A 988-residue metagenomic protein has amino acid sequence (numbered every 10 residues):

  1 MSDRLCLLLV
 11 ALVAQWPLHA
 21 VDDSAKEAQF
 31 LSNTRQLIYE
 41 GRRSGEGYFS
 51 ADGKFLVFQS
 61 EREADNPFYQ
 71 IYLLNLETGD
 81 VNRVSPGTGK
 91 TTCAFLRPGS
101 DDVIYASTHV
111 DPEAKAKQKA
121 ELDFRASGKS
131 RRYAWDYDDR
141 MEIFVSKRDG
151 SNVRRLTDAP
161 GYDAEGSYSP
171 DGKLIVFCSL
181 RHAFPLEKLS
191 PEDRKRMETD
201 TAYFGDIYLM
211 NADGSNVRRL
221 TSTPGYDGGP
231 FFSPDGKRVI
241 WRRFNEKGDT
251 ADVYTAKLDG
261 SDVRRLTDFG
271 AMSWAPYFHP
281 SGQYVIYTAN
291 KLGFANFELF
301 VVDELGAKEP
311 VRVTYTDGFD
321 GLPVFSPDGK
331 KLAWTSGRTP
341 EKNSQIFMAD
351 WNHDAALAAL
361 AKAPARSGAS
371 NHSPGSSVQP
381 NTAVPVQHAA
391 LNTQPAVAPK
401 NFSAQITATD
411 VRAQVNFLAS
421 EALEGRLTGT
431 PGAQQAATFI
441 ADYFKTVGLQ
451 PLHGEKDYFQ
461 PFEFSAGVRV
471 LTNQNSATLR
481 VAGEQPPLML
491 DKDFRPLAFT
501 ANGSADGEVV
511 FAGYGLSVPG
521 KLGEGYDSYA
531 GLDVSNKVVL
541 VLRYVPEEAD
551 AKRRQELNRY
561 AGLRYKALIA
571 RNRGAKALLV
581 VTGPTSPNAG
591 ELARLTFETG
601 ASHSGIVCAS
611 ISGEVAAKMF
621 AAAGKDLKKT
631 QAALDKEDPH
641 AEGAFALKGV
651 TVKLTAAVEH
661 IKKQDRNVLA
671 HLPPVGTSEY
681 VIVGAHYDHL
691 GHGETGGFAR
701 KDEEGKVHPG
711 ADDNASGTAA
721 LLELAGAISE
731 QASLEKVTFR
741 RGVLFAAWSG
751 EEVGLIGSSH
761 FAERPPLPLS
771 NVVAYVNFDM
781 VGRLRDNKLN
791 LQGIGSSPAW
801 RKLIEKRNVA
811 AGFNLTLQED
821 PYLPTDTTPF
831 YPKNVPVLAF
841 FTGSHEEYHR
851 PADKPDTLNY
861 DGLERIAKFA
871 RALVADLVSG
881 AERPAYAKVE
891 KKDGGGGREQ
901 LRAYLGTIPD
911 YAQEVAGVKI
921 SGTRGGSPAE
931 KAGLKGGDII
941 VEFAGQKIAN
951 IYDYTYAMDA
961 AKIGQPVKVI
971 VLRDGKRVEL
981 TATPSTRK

Functional and structural regions predicted by a protein language model:
G41-R42, Q59-I71, P86-T91, A106-I143 (+10 more regions): A flexible loop/linker signature enriched in serine peptidases of the S9 family
A51-D52, P98-G99, P170-D171, P234-D235 (+2 more regions): Residue-level detector of Asp-centered blade-edge/turn motifs that repeat once per structural unit in beta-propeller
L56, V103-I104, I175, V239 (+2 more regions): Hydrophobic beta-strand positions that form the internal "hydrophobic ladder" of WD40/Gbeta-like beta-propeller blades
A369, P380-A383, H388, V878-K988: C-terminal recognition in membrane/secretory proteostasis and scaffolding
P385-A436, I440-H453, E591, V615 (+1 more regions): N-terminal hydrophobic or amphipathic helices/low-complexity stretches enriched in small/hydrophobic/Pro/Gly
E424-E548, R594, A646-G649, T655-H660 (+4 more regions): Noncatalytic luminal/extracellular "stalk/propeptide" segments of secretory-pathway proteins
A482-M489, A501, G507, N536 (+4 more regions): Metal-dependent peptidase/peptidase-like ectodomains
R559-A561, Y565, S586, Q664 (+4 more regions): Acidic/histidine-rich catalytic neighborhood of metal-dependent amide-processing enzymes
